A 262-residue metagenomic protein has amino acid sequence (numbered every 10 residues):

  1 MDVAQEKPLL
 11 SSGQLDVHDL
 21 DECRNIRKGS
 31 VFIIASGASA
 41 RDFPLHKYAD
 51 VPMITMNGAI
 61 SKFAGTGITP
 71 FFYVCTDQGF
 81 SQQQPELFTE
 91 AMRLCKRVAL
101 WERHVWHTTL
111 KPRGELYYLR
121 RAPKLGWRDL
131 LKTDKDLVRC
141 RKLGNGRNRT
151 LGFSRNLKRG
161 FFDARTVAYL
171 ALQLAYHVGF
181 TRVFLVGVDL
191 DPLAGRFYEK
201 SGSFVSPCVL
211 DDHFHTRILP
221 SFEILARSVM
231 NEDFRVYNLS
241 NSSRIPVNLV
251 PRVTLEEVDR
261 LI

Functional and structural regions predicted by a protein language model:
M1-I262: Metal-ion/cofactor- or nucleotide/acyl-coenzyme-handling active-site neighborhoods
